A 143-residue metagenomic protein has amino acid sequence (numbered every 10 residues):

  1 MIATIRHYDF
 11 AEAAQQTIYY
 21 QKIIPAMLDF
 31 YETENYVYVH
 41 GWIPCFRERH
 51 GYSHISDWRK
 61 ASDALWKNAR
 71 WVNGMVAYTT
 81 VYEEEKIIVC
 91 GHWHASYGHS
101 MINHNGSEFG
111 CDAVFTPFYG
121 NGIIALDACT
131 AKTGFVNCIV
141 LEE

Functional and structural regions predicted by a protein language model:
M1-I124, C129-G134: Acidic, His/Gly-enriched loop-helix segments that form or flank divalent-metal centers in metallo-dependent hydrolases
E34, V140-E143: Short acidic-glycine loop/turn motifs at beta-strand connectors
N137: Switch/coupling segment of Walker-type NTPase motor domains
